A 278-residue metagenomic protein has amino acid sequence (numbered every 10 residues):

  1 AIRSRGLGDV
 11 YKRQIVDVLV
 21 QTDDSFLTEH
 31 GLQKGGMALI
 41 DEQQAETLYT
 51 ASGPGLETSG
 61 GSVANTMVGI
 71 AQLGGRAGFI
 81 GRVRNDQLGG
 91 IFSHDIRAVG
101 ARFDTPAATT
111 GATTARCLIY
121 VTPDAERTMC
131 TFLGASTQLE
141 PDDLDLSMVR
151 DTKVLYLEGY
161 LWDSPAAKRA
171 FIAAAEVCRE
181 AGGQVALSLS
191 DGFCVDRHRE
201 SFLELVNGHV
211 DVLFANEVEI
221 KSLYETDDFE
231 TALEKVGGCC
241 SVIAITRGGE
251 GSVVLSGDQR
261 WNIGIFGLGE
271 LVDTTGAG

Functional and structural regions predicted by a protein language model:
A1-L7, Y11: Single conserved hydrophobic/aromatic residue that forms the stacking wall/gate of nucleotide- or nucleobase-binding
S4, M148-R150, V206-N207, G237: A short, aliphatic-rich alpha-helical micro-motif
K12-V18: Short polar catalytic/cofactor-binding loops
S25-A51: Short catalytic helix/loop segments, enriched in acidic residues and glycine and frequently bearing histidine
E42-R116, P123-D124, L133: Substrate-binding N-lobe of the ribokinase-like
S59, R247, G267-G278: Short glycine/threonine-rich catalytic loop with a Thr-x-Gly-x-Asp
D104-A108, I119-P165: Conserved phosphate-binding/catalytic loop of the ribokinase/pfkB sugar-kinase fold
A175-Q184, L189-G264, E270: Conserved phosphate/ATP/ADP-binding segment of small-molecule kinases
